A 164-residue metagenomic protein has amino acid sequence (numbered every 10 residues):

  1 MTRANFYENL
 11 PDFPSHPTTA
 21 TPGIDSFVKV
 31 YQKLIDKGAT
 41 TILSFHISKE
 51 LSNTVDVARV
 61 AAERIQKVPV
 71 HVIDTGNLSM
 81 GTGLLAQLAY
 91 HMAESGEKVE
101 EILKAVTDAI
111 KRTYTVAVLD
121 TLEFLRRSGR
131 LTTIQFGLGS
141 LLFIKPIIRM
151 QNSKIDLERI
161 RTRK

Functional and structural regions predicted by a protein language model:
M1, F13-P14, K37, E50-H71 (+1 more regions): Mixed-charge interfacial surface used for oligomerization/domain docking and macromolecular partner engagement
M1-S26: N-terminal glycine-rich anion-binding loop in soluble enzyme alpha/beta folds
T18, S44, V72: Short catalytic-loop micro-motif centered on adjacent basic/acidic residues
S26-A58: N-terminal glycine-rich phosphate/adenylate-binding segment common to multiple enzyme folds
